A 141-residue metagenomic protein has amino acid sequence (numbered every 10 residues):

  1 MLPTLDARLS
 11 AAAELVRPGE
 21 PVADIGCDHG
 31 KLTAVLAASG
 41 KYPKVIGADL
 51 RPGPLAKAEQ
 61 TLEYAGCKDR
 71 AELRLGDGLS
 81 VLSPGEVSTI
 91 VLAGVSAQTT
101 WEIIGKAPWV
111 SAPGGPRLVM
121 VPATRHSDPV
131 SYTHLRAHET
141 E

Functional and structural regions predicted by a protein language model:
M1-P18, A34: S-adenosyl-L-methionine
E20-G26: Conserved class I S-adenosyl-L-methionine
H29-K41: Conserved SAM-binding loop of SAM-dependent methyltransferases across substrates and taxa, primarily the Class I
K44-D49: Conserved SAM-binding motif I beta-strand of class I
L55-A56: Short alpha-helix immediately C-terminal to the canonical SAM-binding loop
E59-S83: S-adenosyl-L-methionine
G114-A123: Conserved beta-strand signature within the Rossmann-like core of class I S-adenosyl-L-methionine
H134-E141: Single conserved hydrophobic/aromatic residue that forms the stacking wall/gate of nucleotide- or nucleobase-binding
